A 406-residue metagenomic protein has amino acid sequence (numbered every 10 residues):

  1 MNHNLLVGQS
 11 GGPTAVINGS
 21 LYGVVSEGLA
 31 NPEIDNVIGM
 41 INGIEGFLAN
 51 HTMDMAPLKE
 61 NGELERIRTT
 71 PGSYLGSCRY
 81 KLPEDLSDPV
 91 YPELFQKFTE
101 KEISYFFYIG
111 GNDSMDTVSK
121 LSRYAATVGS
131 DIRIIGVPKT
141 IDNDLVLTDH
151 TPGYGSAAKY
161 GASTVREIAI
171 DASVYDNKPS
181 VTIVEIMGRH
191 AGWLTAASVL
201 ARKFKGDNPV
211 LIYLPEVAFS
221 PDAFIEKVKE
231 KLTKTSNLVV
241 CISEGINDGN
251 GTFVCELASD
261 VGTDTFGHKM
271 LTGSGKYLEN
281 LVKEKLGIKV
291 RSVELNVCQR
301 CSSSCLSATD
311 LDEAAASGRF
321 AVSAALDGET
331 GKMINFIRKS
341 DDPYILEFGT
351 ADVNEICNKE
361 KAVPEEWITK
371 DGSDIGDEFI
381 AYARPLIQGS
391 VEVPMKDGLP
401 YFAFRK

Functional and structural regions predicted by a protein language model:
M1-T52: N-terminal phosphate-binding or glycine-rich loops at protein starts, especially the Walker A/P-loop of NTPases
N4-T14, S73-R79, S104-G110, V181-I186 (+1 more regions): Short glycine-rich or small-residue beta-strand-to-loop segments that form or flank ligand, phosphate, metal/Fe-S
S10-G12, M40-G46, R79-Y80, G111-N112 (+5 more regions): Short, ordered loop/turn segments at secondary-structure junctions
T14-V24, F47-L48, Y91-P92, N112-K120 (+5 more regions): Short glycine/serine/threonine-rich phosphate/pyrophosphate-binding segments that cradle anionic phosphate groups
M40, K97, Y105-G110, D116-D131 (+2 more regions): Accessory alpha-helical/coil subdomains and C-terminal extensions that flank or cap enzyme catalytic cores
N50-S104, D113, I141, S163-R166: Glycine-rich oxoanion-binding loops at beta->alpha junctions
C255-K406: C-terminal non-catalytic interaction/assembly regions of soluble proteins
